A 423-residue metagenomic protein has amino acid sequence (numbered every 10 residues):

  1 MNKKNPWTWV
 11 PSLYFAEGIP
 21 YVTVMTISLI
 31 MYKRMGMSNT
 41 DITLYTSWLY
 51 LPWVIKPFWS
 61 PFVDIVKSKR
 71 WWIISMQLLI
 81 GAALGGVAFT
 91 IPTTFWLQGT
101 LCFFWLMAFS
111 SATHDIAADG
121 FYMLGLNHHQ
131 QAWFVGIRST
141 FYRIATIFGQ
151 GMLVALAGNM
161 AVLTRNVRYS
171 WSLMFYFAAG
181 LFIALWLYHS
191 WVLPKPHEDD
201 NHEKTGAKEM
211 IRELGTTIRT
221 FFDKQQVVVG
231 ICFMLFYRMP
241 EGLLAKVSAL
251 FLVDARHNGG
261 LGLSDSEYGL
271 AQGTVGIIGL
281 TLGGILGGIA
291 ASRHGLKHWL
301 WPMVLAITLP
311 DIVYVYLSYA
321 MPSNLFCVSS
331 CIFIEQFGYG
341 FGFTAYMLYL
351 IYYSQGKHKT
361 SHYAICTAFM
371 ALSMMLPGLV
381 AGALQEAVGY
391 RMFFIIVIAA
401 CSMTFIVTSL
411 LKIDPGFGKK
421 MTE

Functional and structural regions predicted by a protein language model:
M1-K4, M37, F89-I91, F95-G99 (+4 more regions): Intracellular loop-helix junctions on the cytosolic face of multi-pass helical membrane proteins
N2-W53, V228-F233, Y237-N258: Helix-loop boundary and gating motifs at the non-cytosolic
L51-K56, Y268-S292, M303, I307-P310 (+1 more regions): Transmembrane alpha-helices of Major Facilitator/SLC transporters
I55-S68, L282-W299, Q385-E386: Helix-to-loop junctions at the C-terminal end of transmembrane segments in multipass secondary transporters
P61, F148-Y169, G288-I289, L376-M392: Transmembrane alpha-helix termini and helix-breaking/packing motifs in multi-pass membrane transporters
I65-L79, S292-A306, L325: Cytoplasmic membrane-interface "Motif A"-like loop-to-helix N-cap segments of 12-TM Major Facilitator Superfamily
I74, L78-F95, L305-S323: C-terminal ends and interior cores of transmembrane alpha-helices in multi-pass membrane transporters/permeases
H298-Y346: C-terminal transmembrane helical hairpin of 12-TM major facilitator-type secondary transporters
